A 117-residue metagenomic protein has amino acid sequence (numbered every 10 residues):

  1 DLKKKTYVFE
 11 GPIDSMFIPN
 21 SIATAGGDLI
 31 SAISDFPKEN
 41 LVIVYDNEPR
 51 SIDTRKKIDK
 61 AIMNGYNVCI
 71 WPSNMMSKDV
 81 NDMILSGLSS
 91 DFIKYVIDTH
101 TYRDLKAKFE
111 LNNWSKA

Functional and structural regions predicted by a protein language model:
K3-T6, P12-A117: TOPRIM fold recognition
